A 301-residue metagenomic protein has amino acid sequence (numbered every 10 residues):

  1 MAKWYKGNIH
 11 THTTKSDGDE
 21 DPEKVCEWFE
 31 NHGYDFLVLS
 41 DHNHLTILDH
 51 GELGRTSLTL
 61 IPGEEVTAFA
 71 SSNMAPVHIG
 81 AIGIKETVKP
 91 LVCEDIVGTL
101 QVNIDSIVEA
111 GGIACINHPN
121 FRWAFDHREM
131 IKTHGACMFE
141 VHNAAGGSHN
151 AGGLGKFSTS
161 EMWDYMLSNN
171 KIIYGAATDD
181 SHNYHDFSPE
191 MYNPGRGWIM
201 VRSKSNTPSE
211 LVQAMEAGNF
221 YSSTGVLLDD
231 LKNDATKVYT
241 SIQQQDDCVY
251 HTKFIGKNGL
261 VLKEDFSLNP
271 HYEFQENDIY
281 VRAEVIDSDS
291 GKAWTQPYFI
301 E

Functional and structural regions predicted by a protein language model:
M1-D126, K132-G135, V141-M162, T178 (+2 more regions): A metal-dependent hydrolase metal-coordination microenvironment
M1-W4, K24, N169-Y174, D179-E301: C-terminal functional module detector
E30, V108, L167-S168, E216: Alpha-helix boundary recognition
S158-L167, V201: Functionally critical loop-and-helix segments that line ligand-binding/catalytic clefts of soluble enzyme domains
